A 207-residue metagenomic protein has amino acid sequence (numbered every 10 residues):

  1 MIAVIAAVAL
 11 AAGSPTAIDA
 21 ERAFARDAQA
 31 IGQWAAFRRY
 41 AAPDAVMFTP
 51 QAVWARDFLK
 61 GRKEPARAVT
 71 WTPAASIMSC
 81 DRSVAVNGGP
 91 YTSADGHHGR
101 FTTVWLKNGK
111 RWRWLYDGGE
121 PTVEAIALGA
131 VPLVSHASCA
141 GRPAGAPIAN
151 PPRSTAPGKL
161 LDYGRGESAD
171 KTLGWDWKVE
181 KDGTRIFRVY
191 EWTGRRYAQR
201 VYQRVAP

Functional and structural regions predicted by a protein language model:
I2-A35, R39, V123-A156, R165-E167: Short, low-complexity N-terminal intrinsically disordered segments enriched in polar/charged residues
P15, A25-A28, R38-R39, P43 (+7 more regions): A structural feature that tracks compact, well-ordered secondary-structure segments with a strong bias toward
R22-A23, A30-I31, K63-A66, W177-R196 (+1 more regions): Mature soluble binding/inhibitory domains
A30-Q51, A55-F58: Short, well-ordered alpha-helical segments enriched in acidic and aromatic residues
P43, R82-S83, K110, D170-T172 (+1 more regions): Beta-strand-connecting loop/turn residues
D44-V46, A52-W54, T92-A94, E120-V123: Solvent-exposed loop/turn segments at secondary-structure junctions within structured extracellular/periplasmic domains
Q51, L59-H98, T102, P151-V179 (+1 more regions): Surface-exposed, charged secondary-structure patches
H98-P132, R185-I186, Y190-P207: Short beta-strand edge/turn micro-motifs at domain boundaries
